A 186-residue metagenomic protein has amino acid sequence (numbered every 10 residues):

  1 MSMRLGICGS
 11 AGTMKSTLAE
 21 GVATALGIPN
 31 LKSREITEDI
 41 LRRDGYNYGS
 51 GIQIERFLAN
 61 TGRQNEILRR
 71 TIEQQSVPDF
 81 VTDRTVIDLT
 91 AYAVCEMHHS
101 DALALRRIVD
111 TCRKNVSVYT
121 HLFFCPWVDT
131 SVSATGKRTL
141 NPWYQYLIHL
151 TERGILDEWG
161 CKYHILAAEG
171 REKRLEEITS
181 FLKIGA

Functional and structural regions predicted by a protein language model:
S2-R4: Pre-Walker A (Motif I) flank of P-loop NTPase domains
I7: Hydrophobic anchor at the beta1->P-loop junction of P-loop NTPases
A11: The conserved Walker
K15: Conserved lysine of the Walker
E20, T24-I67: Conserved substrate/cofactor phosphate-moiety recognition/catalytic segment in nucleotide-dependent phosphotransferases
A25, E177-G185: C-terminal alpha-helix
A59-V116: Glycine-rich phosphate-binding loop used to anchor ATP phosphates in small-molecule kinases, encompassing both
M97-G170, L175: A glycine- and Lys/Arg-enriched "phosphate-lid" helix/loop adjacent to the NTP-binding pocket of small-molecule kinases
